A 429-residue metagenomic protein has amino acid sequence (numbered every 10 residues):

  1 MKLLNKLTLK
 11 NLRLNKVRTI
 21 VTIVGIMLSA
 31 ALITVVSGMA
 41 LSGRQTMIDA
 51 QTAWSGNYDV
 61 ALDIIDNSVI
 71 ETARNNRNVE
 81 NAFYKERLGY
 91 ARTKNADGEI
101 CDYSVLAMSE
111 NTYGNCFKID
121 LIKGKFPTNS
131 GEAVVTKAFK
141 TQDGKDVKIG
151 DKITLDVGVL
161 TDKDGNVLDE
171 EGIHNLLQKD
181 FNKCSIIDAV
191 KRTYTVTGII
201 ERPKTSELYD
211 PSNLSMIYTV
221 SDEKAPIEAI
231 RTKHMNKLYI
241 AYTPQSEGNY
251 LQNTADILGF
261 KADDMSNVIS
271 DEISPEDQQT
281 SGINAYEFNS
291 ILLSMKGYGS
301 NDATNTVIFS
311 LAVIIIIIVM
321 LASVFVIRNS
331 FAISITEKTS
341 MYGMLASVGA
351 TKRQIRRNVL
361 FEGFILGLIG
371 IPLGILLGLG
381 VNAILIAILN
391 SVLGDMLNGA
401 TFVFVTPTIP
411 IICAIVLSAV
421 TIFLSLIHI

Functional and structural regions predicted by a protein language model:
M1-T34, R44, D49, L360: N-terminal Sec/SRP start-transfer signal
N15, A322-L366: Interfacial "coupling" helices/loops that link adjacent transmembrane helices in transporter permeases
L28-S29, I318-L321, L417-I422: Hydrophobic core segments of alpha-helical transmembrane domains in multi-pass membrane transport and ion-translocation
L41, R328-F331, S340, I365-N398 (+1 more regions): Small-residue-rich transmembrane alpha-helices
L41-G299: Basic-flanked hydrophobic alpha-helices used for secretion and membrane insertion
V268-S294, S330-E337, I371-I386: Alpha-helical transmembrane segments of integral membrane proteins, especially early/N-terminal helices
D302-V319: N-terminal membrane-entry
